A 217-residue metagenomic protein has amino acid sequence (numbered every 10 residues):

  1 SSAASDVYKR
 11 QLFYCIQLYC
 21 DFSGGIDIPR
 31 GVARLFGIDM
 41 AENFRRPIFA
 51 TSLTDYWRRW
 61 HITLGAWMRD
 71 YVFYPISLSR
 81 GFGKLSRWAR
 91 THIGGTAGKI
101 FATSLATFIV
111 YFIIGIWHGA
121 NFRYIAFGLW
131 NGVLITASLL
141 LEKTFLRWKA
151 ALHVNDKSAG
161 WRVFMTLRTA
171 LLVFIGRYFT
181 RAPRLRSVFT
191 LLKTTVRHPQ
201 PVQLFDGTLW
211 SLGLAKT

Functional and structural regions predicted by a protein language model:
S2-K216: Membrane-embedded transmembrane alpha-helical bundles that form the catalytic cores of multi-pass lipid-modifying
